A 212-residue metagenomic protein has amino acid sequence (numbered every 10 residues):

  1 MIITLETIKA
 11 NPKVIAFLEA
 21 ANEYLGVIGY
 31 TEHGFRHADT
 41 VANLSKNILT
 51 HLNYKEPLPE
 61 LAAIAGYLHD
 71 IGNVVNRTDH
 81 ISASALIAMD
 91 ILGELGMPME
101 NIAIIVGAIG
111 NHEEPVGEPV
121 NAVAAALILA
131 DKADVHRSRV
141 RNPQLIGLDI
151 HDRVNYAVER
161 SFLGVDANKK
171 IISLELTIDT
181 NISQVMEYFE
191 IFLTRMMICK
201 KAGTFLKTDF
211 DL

Functional and structural regions predicted by a protein language model:
M1-I15: Intrinsically disordered, low-complexity serine/threonine- and proline-rich regulatory segments
M1-I2, T40, L49-L52: Peri-catalytic and regulatory segments of divalent metal-dependent proteins
T7-A10, V27-F35, V185-Y188: Short, N-terminal intrinsically disordered low-complexity segments that are rich in Pro/Gly and polar/charged residues
P12-E19, P57-E60: N-terminal glycine-rich anion-binding loops that anchor highly charged ligand groups
I15-T40, K46, Y67-V74: Active-site flanking loop/helix segments enriched in acidic
G26-V27, T50-V165: Divalent metal-dependent catalytic cores for phosphoryl transfer on phosphate-bearing substrates
D134-L212: Terminal helices and disordered tails flanking the catalytic cores of nucleotide-processing hydrolases
